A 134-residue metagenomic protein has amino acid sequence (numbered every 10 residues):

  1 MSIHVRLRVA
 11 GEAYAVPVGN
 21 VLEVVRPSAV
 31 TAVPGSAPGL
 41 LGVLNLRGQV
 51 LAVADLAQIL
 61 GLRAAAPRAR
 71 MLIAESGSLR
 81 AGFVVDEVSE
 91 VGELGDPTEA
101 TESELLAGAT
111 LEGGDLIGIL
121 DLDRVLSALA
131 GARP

Functional and structural regions predicted by a protein language model:
M1-P134: An acidic, low-aromatic, low-complexity terminal/linker signal
